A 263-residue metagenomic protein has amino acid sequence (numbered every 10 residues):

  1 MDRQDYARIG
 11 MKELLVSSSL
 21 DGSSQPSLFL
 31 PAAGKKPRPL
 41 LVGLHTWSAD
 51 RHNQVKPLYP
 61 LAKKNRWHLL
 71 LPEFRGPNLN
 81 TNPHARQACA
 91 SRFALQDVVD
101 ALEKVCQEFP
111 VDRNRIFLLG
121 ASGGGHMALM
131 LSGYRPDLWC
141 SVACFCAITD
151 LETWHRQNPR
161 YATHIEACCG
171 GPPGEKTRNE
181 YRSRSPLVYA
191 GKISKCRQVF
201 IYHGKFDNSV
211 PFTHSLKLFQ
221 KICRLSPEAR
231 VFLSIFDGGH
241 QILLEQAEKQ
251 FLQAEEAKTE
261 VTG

Functional and structural regions predicted by a protein language model:
M1-G34: N-terminal cap/lid segment of alpha/beta-hydrolase-fold proteins
K36-R38, G43-L79: Short substrate-entry loop that stabilizes the transition state in hydrolases
N53, C140, E152-K192: Mobile cap/lid helix-loop segments that gate and shape the active-site cleft of serine hydrolases
A88-E108: Alpha/beta-hydrolase active-site loop
C106-E108, N114-P159: Primarily recognizes the serine-hydrolase "nucleophile elbow" in alpha/beta-hydrolase and SGNH/GDSL folds
I193-V199: Short, proline-enriched alpha-helix->beta-strand connector loops that line the catalytic pocket of alpha/beta-hydrolase
I201-H203, D207: Short beta-strand/loop motif that positions the catalytic acidic residue of the alpha/beta-hydrolase fold
N208-G263: C-terminal catalytic histidine-bearing segment of alpha/beta-hydrolase fold enzymes
